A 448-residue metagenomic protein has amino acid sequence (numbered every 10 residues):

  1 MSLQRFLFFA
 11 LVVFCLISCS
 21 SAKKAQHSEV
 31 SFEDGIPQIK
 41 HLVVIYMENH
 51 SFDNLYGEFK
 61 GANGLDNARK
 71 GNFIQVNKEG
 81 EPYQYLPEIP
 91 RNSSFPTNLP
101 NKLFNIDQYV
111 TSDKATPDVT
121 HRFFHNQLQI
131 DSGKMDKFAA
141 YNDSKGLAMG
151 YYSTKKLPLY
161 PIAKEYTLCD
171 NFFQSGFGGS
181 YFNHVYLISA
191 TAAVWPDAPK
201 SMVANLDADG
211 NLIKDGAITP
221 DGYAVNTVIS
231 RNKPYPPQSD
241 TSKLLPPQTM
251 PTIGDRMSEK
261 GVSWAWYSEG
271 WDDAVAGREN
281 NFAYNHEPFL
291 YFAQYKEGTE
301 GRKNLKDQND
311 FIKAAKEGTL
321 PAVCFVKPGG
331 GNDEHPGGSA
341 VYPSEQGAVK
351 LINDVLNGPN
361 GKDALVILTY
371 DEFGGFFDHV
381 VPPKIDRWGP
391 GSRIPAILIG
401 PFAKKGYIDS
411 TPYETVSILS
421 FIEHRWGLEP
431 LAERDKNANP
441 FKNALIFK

Functional and structural regions predicted by a protein language model:
M1-R5: Positively charged n-region of N-terminal signal peptides that target proteins for export
F6-F14: Sec-dependent N-terminal signal peptides
I17-S18: C-terminal motif of bacterial Sec signal peptides marking the signal peptidase cleavage site
A22-K448: N-terminal pro-sequences and low-complexity stem/linker regions of secreted or lumenal proteins
